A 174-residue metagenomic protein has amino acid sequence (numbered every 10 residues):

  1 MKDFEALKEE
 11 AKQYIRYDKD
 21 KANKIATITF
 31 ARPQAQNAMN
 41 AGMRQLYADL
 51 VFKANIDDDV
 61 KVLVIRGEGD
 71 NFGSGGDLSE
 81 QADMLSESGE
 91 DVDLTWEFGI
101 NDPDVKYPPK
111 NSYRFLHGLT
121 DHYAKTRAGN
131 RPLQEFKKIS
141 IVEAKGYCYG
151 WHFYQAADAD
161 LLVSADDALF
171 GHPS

Functional and structural regions predicted by a protein language model:
M1-E68, A82-G89: Conserved CoA-thioester-binding segment of acyl-CoA-metabolizing enzymes
I28, I65, D77, Q155-A157: Hydrophobic/aromatic residues within transmembrane alpha-helices of multi-pass small-molecule transporters
A38, G73, W151: Residues that form or flank phosphate/diphosphate-binding pockets in enzymes that use nucleotide phosphates
G42-L46, K125, P132: Charged catalytic carboxylate motif
G67-A128: Glycine- (often His-adjacent) and acidic-residue-rich active-site loop that binds/positions the CoA thioester
L119, R127-K137, E143, Y149-S174: CoA-thioester-processing core
